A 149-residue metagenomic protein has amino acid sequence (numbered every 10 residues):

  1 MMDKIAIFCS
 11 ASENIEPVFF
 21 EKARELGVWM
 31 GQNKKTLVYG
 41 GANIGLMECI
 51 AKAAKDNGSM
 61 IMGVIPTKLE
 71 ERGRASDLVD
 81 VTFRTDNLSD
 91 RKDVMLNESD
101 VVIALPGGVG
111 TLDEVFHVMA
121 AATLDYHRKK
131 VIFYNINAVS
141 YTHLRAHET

Functional and structural regions predicted by a protein language model:
M1-M60: Glycine-rich beta-alpha loop segments
S10-E13, N43, T67-L69, G107-G110: Short glycine-rich anion-binding loops that position phosphate/pyrophosphate groups of nucleotides and phosphorylated
E16-V18, L112-F116: Glycine/threonine-rich flexible loop motifs
L37-Y39, S99-G110: A short, small-residue-rich loop immediately preceding and capping a beta-strand
L46-L105: Acidic/glycine-enriched connector segments
E48-A53, E114-D125: Short Gly/Thr/Asp-enriched flexible loops that form oxyanion-binding sites at enzyme active sites
I65, L105, A120-Y141: Short, acidic/small-residue loops that bind anionic groups at enzyme active sites
T142-T149: Conserved small/polar residues in nucleotide/adenosyl-binding loops
